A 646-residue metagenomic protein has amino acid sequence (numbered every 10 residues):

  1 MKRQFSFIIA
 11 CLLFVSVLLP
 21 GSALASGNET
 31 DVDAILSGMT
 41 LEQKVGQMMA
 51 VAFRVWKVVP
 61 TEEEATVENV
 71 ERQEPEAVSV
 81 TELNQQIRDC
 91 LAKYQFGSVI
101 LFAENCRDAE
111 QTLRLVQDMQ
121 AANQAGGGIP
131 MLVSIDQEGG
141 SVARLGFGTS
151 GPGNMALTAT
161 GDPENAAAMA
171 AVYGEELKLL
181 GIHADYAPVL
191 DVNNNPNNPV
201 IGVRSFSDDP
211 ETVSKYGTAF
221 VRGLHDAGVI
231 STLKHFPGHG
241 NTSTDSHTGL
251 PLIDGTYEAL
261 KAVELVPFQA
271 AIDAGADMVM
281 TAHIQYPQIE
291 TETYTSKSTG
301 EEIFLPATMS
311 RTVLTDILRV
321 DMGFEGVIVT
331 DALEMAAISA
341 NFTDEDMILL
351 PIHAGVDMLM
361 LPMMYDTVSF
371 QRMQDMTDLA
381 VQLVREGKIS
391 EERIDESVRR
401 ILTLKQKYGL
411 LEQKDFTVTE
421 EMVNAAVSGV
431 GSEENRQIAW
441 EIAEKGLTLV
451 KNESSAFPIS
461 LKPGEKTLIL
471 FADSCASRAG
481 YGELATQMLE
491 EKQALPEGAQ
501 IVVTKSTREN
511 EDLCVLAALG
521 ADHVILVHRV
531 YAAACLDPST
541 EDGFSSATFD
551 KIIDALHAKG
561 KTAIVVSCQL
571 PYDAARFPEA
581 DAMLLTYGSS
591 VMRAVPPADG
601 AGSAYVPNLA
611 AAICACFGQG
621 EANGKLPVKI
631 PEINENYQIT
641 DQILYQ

Functional and structural regions predicted by a protein language model:
R3-A25: Sec-dependent N-terminal signal peptides of Gram-positive bacterial secreted proteins and lipoproteins
A25-A92, S310-R311, V320, S339-Q646: Preference for extracellular/luminal or secreted protein segments
A34-T40, E64-V78, E82-I87, R107-G127 (+4 more regions): Second-shell residues forming the walls of enzyme active-site clefts
Q47-A52, G97-F102, P130-I135, G139-A143 (+11 more regions): Structural recognition of the beta-strand scaffold that forms the well-ordered cores of secreted hydrolase catalytic
R54-V58, N105-D108, Q137-V142, A184 (+9 more regions): Solvent-exposed loop/turn segments at secondary-structure junctions within structured extracellular/periplasmic domains
D89-N105, P287: A short aromatic-anchored loop/beta-hairpin motif
L145-G148, V189-N195, F236-T242, Q374 (+1 more regions): Flexible hinge/switch segments at interdomain interfaces of large molecular machines
T149-G161, S207: A charged helix-plus-loop insertion that forms the helical arch/lid used to bind and gate nucleic-acid substrates
